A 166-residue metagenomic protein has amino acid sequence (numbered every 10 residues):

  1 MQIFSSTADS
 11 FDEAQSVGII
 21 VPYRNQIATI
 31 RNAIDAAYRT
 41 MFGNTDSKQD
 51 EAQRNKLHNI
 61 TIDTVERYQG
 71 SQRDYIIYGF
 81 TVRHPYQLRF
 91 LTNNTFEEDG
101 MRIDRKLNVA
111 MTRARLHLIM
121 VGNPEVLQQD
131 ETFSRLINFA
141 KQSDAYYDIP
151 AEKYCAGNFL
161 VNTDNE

Functional and structural regions predicted by a protein language model:
M1-D35: Conserved helicase/translocase motor-coupling segment
I3-A8, S16-V17, D50-E51, D63-R67 (+1 more regions): Generic recognition of flexible, low-complexity loop/linker segments
I20, I77-G79, M111, I119: Structural motif
R24, A28, N32, D63 (+4 more regions): Feature representing long, continuous alpha-helical segments
R24-Q26, R67-Q69, V82-H84, E125-V126: Short, glycine-/Ser/Thr-/acidic-enriched flexible segments
T29-N44, F139: Alpha-helical structural signal in soluble globular domains
M41-I76, R83-R89, N93-T95: Conserved motor-coupling elements within RecA-like helicase/translocase cores
P85-E166: Helicase C-terminal subdomain and adjacent C-terminal extension
